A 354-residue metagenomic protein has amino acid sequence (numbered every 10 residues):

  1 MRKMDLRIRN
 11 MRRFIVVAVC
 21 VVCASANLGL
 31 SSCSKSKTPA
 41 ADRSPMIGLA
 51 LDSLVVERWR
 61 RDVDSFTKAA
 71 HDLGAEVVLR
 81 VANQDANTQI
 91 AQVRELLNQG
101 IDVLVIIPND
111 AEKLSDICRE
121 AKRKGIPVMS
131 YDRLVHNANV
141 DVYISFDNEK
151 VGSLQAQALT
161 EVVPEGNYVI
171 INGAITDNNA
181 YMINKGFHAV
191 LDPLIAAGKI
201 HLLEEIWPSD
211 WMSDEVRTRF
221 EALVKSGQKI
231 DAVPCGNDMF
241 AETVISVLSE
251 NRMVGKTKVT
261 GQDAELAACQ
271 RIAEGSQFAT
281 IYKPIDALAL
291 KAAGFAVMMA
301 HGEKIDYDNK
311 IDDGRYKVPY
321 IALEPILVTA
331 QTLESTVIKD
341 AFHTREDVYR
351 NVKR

Functional and structural regions predicted by a protein language model:
M1, R7-I8, V318-L323: Low-complexity, intrinsically disordered short segments enriched for Gly/Pro and polybasic residues
K3-V19: Bacterial N-terminal signal peptides that target proteins for export
M4, M11, L28, S36-T38 (+1 more regions): N-terminal cationic leader/targeting segments used for protein routing and processing
R7, A24, S32-S34: Short, low-complexity interaction segments enriched in Ser/Thr/Pro/Gly
V17-G29: Bacterial N-terminal signal peptides
C33-R354: A residue-level marker of the well-folded mature domains of exported/periplasmic proteins
